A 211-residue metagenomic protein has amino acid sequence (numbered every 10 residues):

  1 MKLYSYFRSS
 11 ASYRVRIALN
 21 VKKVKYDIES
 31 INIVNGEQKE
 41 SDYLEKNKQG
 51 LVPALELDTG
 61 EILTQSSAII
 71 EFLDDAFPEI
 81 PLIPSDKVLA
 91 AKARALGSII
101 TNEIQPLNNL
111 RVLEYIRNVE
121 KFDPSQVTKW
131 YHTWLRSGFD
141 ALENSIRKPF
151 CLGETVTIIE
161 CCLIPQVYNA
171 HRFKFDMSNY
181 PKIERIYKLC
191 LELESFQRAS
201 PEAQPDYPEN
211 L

Functional and structural regions predicted by a protein language model:
M1-Q126: GST-like domain detector, emphasizing the conserved glutathione-binding G-site in the N-terminal thioredoxin-like
N32, I158, A203: Short, solvent-exposed turn/loop segments enriched in Gly/Ser/Thr/Pro and often Arg
L44, A91-R94, C162, E184 (+1 more regions): Generic structural signal for individual residues within well-ordered alpha-helical segments across diverse proteins
D74, Q166-V167, S200: Active-site-flanking alpha-helical
I100-E192: GST-like fold's C-terminal all-alpha helical module
N179-L211: Long hydrophobic alpha-helical segments typical of transmembrane helices together with their membrane-interfacial
